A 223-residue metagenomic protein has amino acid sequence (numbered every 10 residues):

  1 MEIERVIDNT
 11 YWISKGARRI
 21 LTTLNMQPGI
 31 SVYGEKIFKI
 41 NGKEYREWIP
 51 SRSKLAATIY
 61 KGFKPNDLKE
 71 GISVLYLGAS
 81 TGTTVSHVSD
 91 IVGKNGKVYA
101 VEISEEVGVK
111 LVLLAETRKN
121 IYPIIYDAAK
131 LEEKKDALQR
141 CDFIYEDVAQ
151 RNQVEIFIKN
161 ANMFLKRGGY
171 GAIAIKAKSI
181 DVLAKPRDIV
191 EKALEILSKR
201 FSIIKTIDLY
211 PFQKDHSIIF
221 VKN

Functional and structural regions predicted by a protein language model:
M1-Y45: N-terminal auxiliary segments of SAM/dcSAM-dependent transferases
I3, V107-K110, I158-N223: C-terminal substrate-binding/active-site "lid" region of AdoMet-derived donor-dependent transferases
R5, I30-E35, P50-S73: Conserved alpha-helix/loop element of class I SAM-dependent methyltransferases that forms part of the SAM/SAH-binding
F63-K69, D90-I91, A137-L138: Glycine-rich helix-loop-beta junction characteristic of Rossmann-like nucleotide cofactor-binding loops
K69, V92-G93, F164-G168: Helix-to-beta-strand junctions that scaffold the AdoMet/dcAdoMet cofactor pocket in Class I SAM-dependent enzymes
K69-S80, K97-Y99: Conserved class I S-adenosyl-L-methionine
S80-K94: Conserved SAM-binding loop of SAM-dependent methyltransferases across substrates and taxa, primarily the Class I
Y99-Q153: S-adenosyl-L-methionine
